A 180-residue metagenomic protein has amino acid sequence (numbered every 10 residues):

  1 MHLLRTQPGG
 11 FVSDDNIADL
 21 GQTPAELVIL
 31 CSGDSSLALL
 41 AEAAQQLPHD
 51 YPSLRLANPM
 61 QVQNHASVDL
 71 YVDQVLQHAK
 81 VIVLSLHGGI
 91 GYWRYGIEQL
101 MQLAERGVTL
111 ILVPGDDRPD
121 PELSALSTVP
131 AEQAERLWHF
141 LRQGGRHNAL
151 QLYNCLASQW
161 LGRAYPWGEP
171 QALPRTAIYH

Functional and structural regions predicted by a protein language model:
M1-H180: An N-terminal assembly and electron-transfer interface module characteristic of large anaerobic redox and radical
